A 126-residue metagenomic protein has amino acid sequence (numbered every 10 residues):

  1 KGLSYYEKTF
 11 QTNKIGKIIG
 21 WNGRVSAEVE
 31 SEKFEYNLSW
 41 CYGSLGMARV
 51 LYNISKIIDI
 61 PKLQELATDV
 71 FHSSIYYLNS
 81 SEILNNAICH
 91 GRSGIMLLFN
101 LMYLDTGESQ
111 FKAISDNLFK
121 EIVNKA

Functional and structural regions predicted by a protein language model:
K1-A126: Glycan-recognition and catalytic cores of secretory/periplasmic carbohydrate-active enzymes
